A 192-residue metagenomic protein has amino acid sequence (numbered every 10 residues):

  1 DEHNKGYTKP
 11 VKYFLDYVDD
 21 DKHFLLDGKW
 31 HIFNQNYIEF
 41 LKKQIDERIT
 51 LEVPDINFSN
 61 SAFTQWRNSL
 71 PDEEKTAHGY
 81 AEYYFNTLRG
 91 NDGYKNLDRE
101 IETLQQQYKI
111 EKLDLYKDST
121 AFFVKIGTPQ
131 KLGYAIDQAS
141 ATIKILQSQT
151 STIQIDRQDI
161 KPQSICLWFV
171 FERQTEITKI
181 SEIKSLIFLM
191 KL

Functional and structural regions predicted by a protein language model:
D1-D72: Long, charge-dense tracts
F33-V53, D156-L192: Domain-level recognition of nuclease-like catalytic cores that cleave nucleotide substrates
T87-L113: Active-site metal-binding core of divalent-cation-utilizing nuclease and nuclease-like domains
L97-D98, K109, D114-L115, W168 (+1 more regions): N-terminal leader/presequence-like segments
D114-I126: Conserved catalytic cores of phosphodiester-cleaving nucleases, focusing on short active-site segments
G127-V170: Catalytic cores of nucleic-acid endonucleases
